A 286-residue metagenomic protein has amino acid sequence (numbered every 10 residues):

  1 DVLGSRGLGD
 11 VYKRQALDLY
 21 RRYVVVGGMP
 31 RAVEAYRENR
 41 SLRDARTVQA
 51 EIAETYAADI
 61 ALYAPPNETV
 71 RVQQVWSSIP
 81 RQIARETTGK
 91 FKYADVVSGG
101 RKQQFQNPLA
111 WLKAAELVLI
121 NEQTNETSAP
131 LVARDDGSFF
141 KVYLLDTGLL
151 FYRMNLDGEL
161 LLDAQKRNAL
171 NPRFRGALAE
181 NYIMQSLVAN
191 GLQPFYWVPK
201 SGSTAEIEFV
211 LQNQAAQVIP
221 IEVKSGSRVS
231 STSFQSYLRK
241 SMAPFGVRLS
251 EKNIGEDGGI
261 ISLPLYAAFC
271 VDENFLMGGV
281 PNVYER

Functional and structural regions predicted by a protein language model:
D1-Y12: Single conserved hydrophobic/aromatic residue that forms the stacking wall/gate of nucleotide- or nucleobase-binding
G27: Conserved "landmark" site that anchors the functional core of diverse proteins
V33-A35: C-terminal helical "lid" of AAA+/P-loop NTPase domains
R37-I207, L211-N213: Accessory nucleic acid-recognition modules appended to NTPase machines
Q217-S227: Active-site ExK catalytic segment of metal-dependent nucleases
I221-V223, P244-S250: Short, hydrophobic beta-strand segments that form beta-sheet elements in well-ordered domains
G226-S236: Active-site-adjacent loop/helix micro-motif of nuclease/hydrolase catalytic cores
N253-R286: Domain-level recognition of nuclease-like catalytic cores that cleave nucleotide substrates
